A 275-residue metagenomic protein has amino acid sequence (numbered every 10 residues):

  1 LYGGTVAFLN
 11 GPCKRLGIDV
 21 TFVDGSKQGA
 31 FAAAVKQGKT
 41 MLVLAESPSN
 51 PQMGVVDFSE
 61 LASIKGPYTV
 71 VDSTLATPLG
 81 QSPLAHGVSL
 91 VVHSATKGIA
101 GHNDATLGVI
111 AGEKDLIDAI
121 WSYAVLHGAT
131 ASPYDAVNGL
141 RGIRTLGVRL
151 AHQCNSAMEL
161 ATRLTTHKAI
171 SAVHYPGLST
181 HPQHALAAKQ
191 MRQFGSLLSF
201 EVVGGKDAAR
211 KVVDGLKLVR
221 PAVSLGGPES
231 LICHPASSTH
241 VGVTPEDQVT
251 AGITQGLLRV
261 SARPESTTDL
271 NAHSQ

Functional and structural regions predicted by a protein language model:
L1, N10, L16-T21, V35-K36 (+2 more regions): PLP-dependent enzyme catalytic core of the Aspartate aminotransferase-like
L1-I170, H174: Conserved PLP-enzyme active-site core in the AAT-like
L75-T77, K97, T145, L160 (+5 more regions): Glycine-rich beta-alpha junction loops
A100-G101, P133-D135, Q190-Q193, T250-Q255: Short, flexible turn/loop "capping" segments at secondary-structure junctions
T106-L107, S171, S196-L198, S230 (+1 more regions): Structural beta-strand/beta-sheet cores of well-ordered domains, especially the beta-sheet scaffolds that support
I117-D118, G205-A208, T239-H240, T267-D269: Short, acidic Gly/Pro/Ser/Thr-rich loop/turn segments
G139-V148, G195-V203, R259-A262: Short, well-ordered beta-strand elements within core beta-sheets of diverse protein domains
M158-G227, V243-V249: Conserved small-domain helix->loop->beta segment predominantly found in fold-type I
